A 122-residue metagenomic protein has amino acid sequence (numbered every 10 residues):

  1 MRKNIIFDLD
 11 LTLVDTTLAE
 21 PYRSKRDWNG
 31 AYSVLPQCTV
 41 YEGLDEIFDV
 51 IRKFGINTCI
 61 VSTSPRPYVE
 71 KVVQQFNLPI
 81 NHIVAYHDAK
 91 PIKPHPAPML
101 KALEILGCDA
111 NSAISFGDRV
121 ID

Functional and structural regions predicted by a protein language model:
M1-K3, I56-N57, N111-S112: Short coil/turn segments at beta-strand junctions that form active-site/ligand-binding loops
R2-L18: Asp-based phosphoryl-transfer active-site loop
D10-L13, G55, D88: Conserved functional loop/turn residues at catalytic and ligand-binding sites
T17-E20, K71: Short, glycine/acidic-enriched capping/hinge loops at junctions between secondary-structure elements
A19-Y32: Basic, amphipathic juxtamembrane/active-site segments that coordinate anionic phosphate or diphosphate groups
G30-I60, E70, Q74, P96: Short, acidic loop-to-helix structural element flanking the phosphoryl-transfer center in phosphate-processing enzymes
P65-I114, V120-I121: Substrate-recognition "cap/lid" segment bordering the active-site pocket of phosphatases
